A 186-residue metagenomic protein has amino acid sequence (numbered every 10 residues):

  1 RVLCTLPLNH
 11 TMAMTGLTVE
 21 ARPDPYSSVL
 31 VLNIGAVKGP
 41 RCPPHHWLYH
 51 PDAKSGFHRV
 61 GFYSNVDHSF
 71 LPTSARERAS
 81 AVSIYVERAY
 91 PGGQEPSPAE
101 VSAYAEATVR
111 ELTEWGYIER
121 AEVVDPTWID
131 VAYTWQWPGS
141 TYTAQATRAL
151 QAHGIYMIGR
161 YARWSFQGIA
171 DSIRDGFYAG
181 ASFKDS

Functional and structural regions predicted by a protein language model:
R1-R110, E114-W115, R120, Q145: Mid-domain catalytic core of redox enzymes that form a hydrophobic substrate pocket/lid adjacent to a catalytic redox
N33, E111-L112, A149, M157 (+1 more regions): Generic C-terminus detector
H68-R78, I129-W164: FAD-binding beta-loop-beta segment adjacent to the flavin cofactor pocket
E100, Y104, P138, Y142 (+1 more regions): Residues at alpha-helix caps and immediate loop-helix transition turns in enzyme cores, especially N- and C-cap
G116, V124-P126, T147-Q151, Q167-A170: C-terminal helical "tail/cap" subdomain of flavin- and related membrane-associated enzymes
A121-V124, I155-M157: Conserved beta-strand scaffold positions in the cores of enzyme catalytic domains, especially in NTP/NDP-utilizing
E122-W128, F183-S186: Active-site-proximal substrate-binding core of FAD-dependent oxidoreductases
M157-D185: A conserved FAD-binding loop/helix module that cradles the flavin
